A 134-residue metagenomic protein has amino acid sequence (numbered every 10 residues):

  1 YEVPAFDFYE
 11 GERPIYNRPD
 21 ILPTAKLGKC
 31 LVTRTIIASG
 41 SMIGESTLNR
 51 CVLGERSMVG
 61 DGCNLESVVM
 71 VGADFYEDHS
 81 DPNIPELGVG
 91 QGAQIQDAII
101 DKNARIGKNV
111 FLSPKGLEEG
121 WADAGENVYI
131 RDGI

Functional and structural regions predicted by a protein language model:
Y1-I134: Left-handed beta-helix
